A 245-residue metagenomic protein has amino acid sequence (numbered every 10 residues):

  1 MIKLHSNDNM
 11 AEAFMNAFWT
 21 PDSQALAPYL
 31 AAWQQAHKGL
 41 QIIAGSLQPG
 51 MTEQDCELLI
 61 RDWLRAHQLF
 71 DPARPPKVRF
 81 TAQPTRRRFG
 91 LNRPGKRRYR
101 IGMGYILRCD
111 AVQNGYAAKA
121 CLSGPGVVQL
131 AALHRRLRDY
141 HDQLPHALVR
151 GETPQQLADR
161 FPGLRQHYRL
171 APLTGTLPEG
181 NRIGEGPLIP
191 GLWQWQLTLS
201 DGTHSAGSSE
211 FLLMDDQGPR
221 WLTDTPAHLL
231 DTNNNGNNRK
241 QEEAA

Functional and structural regions predicted by a protein language model:
M1-A245: Active-site neighborhoods and metal-handling regions in enzymes and metal-associated proteins
